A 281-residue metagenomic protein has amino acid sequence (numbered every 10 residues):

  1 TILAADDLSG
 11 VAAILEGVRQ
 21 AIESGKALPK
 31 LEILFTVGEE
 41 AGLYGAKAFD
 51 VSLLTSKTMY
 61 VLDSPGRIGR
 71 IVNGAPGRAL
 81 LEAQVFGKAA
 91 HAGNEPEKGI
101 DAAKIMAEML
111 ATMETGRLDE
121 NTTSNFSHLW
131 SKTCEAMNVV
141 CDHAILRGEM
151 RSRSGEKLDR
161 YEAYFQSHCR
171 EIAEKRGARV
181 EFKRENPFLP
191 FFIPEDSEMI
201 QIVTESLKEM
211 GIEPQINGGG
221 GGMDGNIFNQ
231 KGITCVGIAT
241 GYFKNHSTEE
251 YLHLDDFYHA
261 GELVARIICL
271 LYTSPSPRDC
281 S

Functional and structural regions predicted by a protein language model:
T1-A5, G38-A173, E181-L189: Midchain, well-structured core segments that form catalytic/ion-binding scaffolds
T1-K30, F35, S56, H259: Active-site metal-coordination/substrate-binding segment of hydrolases, especially metallo-dependent peptidases
D6-A13, A102-I105, M199, D224 (+1 more regions): Catalytic-loop motifs flanking and including active-site residues across diverse enzymes
L15-I22, E108-E114, R266-C269: Short glycine/serine- and small hydrophobic-enriched flexible loop segments
P29, H91, H246-S247: Histidine-centered active-site/metal-ligand motif
K104-D119, T123, K132, P187-V236: Active-site-adjacent substrate-binding region of metalloamidase/peptidase-like peptide-processing proteins
L129, A136, D142, I212-I268: Zn-dependent metallopeptidase/amidohydrolase metal-coordination segment
Y272-S281: Single conserved hydrophobic/aromatic residue that forms the stacking wall/gate of nucleotide- or nucleobase-binding
